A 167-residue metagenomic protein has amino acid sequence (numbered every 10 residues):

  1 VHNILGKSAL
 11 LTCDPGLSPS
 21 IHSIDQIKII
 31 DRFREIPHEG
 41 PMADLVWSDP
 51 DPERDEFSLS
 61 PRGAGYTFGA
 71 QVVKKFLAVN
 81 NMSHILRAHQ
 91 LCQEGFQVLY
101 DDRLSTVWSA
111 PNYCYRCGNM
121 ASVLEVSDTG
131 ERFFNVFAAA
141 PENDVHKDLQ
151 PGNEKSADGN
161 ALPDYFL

Functional and structural regions predicted by a protein language model:
V1-L167: Feature recognizes metal-dependent phosphohydrolase scaffolds
